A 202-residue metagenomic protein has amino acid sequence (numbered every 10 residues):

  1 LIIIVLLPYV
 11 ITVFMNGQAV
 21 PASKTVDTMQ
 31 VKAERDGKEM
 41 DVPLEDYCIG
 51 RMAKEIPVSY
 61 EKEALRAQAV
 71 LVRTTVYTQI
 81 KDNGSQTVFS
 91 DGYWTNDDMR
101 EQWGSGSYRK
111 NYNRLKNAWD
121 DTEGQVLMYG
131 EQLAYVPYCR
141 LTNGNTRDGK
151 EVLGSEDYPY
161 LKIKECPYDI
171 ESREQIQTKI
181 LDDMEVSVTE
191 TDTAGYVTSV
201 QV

Functional and structural regions predicted by a protein language model:
L1-V202: Conserved, single-site charged/polar hotspot
